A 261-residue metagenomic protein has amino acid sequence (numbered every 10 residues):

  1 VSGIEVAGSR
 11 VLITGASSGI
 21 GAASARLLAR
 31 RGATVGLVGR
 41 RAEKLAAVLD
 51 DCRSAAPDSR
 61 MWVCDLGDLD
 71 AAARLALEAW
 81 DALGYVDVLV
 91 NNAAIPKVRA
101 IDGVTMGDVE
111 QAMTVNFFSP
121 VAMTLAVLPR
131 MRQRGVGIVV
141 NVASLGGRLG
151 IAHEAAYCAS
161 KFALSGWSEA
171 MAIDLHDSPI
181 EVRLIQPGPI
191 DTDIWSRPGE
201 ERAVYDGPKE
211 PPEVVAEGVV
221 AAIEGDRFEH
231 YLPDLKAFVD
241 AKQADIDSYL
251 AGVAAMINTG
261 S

Functional and structural regions predicted by a protein language model:
S17-S18: Conserved glycine-rich cofactor-binding loop
R31-V48: Conserved glycine-rich Rossmann-like NAD(P)H-binding loop of the short-chain dehydrogenase/reductase
V63-R74, M106: The beta1-alpha1 cofactor-binding region of Rossmann-like NAD(H)/NADP(H)-dependent oxidoreductases
A100-I101, T105-E110: Substrate-binding pocket helix/loop in short-chain dehydrogenase/reductase
T124, S160: Active-site helix of classical SDR
S144: Residue(s) in the substrate-gating loop at a strand-loop-helix junction that position the organic substrate next
A172-D234: SDR active-site lid
